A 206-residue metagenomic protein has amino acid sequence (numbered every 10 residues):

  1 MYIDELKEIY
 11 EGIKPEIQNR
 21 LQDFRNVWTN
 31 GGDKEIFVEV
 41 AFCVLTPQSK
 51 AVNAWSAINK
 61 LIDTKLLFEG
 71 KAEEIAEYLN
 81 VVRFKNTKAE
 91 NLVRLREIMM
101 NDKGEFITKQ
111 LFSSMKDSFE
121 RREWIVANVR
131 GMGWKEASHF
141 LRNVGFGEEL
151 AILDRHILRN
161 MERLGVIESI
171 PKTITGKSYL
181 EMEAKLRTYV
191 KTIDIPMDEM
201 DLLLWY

Functional and structural regions predicted by a protein language model:
M1-V27, A89, G104-S114, S118-V126 (+1 more regions): C-terminal accessory module of base-excision DNA glycosylases/AP lyases that mediates lesion recognition and DNA
M1-V81: Structure-specific DNA junction-binding interface
D33, F37, K50, K88 (+2 more regions): Hydrophobic (often cysteine-bearing) scaffold residues that line and stabilize catalytic clefts of nucleotide/cofactor
D33, F42, T46-S49, N80 (+6 more regions): Conserved aromatic-histidine-acidic binding/catalytic patches
E39-Q48, R94-E97, R142, L202-Y206: Short, hydrophobic/amphipathic alpha-helical patches that form generic packing surfaces within helical domains
I58-R130: Alpha-helical ds-nucleic-acid-binding substructure associated with the helix-hairpin-helix region of base-excision DNA
